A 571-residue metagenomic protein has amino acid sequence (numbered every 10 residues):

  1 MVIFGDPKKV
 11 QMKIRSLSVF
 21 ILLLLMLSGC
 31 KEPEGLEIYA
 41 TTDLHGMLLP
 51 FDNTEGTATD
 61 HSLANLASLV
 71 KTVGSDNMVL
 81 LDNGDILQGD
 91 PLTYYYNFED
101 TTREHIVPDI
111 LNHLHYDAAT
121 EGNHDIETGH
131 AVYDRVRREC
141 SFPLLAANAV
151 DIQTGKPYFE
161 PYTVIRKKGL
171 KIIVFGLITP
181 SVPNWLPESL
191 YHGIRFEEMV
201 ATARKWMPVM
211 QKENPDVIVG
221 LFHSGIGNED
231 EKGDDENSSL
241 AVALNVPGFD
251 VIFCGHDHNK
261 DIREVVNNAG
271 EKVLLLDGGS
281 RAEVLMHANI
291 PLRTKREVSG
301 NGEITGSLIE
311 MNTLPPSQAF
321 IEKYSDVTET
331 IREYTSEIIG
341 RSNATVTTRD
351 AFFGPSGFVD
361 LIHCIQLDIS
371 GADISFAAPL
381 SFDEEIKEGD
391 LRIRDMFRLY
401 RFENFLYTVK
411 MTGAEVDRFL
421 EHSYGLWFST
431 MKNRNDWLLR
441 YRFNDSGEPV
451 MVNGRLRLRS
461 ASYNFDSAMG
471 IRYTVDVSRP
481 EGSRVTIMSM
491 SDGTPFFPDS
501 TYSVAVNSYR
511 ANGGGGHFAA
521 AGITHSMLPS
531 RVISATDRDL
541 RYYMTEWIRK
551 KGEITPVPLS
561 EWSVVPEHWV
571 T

Functional and structural regions predicted by a protein language model:
G5, S75-D76, S491: Intrinsic-disorder/low-complexity regions
K9-S18: Bacterial N-terminal signal peptides that target proteins for export
S18-M26: Bacterial N-terminal signal peptides
C30-T313, F353-I365, S375, G425 (+2 more regions): Acidic, metal/ion-coordinating pockets
E34-E37, G46-G56, D60-T72, P108 (+5 more regions): Catalytic centers of hydrolytic enzymes
